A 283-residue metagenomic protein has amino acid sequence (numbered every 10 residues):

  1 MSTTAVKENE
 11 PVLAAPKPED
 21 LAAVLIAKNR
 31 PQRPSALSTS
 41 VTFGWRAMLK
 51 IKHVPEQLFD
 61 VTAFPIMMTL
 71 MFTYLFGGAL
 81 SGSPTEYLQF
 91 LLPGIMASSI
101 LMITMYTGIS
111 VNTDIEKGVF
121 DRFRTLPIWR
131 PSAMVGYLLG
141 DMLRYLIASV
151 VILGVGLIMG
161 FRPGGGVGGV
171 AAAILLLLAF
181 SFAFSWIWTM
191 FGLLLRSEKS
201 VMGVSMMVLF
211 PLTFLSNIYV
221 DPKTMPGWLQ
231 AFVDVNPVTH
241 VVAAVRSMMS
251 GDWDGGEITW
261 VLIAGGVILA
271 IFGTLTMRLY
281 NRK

Functional and structural regions predicted by a protein language model:
T3-N9, A15-L21, I26-A27, T69-T73 (+1 more regions): Alpha-helical transmembrane segments of multi-pass membrane transporters/translocases
P16-K17, A22-F64: Aromatic- and glycine-rich beta-strand/loop motifs that create alpha-glucan
K50, G82, R162, T213-A270: Membrane-interfacial helix-loop-helix junctions in multi-pass membrane proteins
P55, Y74-P84, L212: Short, hydrophobic transmembrane alpha-helix segments
F59-F64, R196-N217: Pore- or pathway-lining transmembrane helices of multi-pass membrane proteins that form conduits for solutes/ions
M67-F72, L88-M159, F180, F184 (+3 more regions): Hydrophobic alpha-helical transmembrane segments of multi-pass membrane transport proteins
F72-S81, M159-G164, G168, L195-S197 (+3 more regions): Short helix-capping/hinge motifs at transmembrane helix termini and TM-loop junctions
R130-S205, D252-L279: Alpha-helical transmembrane segments and their short interhelical loops
